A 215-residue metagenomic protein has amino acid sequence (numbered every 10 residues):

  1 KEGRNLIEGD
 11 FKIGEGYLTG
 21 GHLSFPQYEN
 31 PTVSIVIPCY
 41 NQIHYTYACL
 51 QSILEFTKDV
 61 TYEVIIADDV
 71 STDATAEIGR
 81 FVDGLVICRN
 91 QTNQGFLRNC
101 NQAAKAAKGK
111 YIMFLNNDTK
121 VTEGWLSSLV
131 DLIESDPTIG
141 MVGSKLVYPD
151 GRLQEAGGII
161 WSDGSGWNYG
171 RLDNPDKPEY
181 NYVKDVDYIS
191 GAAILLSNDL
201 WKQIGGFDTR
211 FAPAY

Functional and structural regions predicted by a protein language model:
K1-T32: Non-catalytic membrane-proximal stalk/linker segments that position and tether the catalytic domains
Q51-T61: Short, acidic, metal-binding catalytic loop of nucleotide-sugar glycosyltransferases
S52, I66-E77, T92: A conserved acidic beta->alpha catalytic loop
N90-A107: Glycine-rich, basic loop-to-helix element that forms the pyrophosphate-binding segment of sugar-nucleotide handling
I112: Short aromatic/hydrophobic "clamp" motif used to bind/position activated sugar donors
T119-S162: Conserved donor NDP-sugar-binding/catalytic core segment of glycosyltransferases
K120, V186-Y215: Donor nucleotide-sugar recognition loop
W161-D187, K202: Short, flexible, basic/aromatic active-site loop/helix in glycosyltransferases
